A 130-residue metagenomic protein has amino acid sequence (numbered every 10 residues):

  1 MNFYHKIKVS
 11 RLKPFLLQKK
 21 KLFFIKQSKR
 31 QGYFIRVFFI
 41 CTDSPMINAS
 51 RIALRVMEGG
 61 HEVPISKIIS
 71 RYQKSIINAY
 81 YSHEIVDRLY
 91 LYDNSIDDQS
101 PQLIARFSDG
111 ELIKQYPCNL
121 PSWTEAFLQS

Functional and structural regions predicted by a protein language model:
M1-I40, Y72-S75, Y90: Glycine-rich phosphate-binding loop used to anchor ATP phosphates in small-molecule kinases, encompassing both
R11, G59, V63, Y90-D93: Secondary-structure transition/capping residues
L17, C41-I47, I96-D98: Conserved nucleotide-binding/hydrolysis micro-motifs of P-loop NTPases
I25-S28, R51-L54, A105-R106: Short, glycine/charged-enriched secondary-structure capping and boundary segments
Q31-N78: A glycine- and Lys/Arg-enriched "phosphate-lid" helix/loop adjacent to the NTP-binding pocket of small-molecule kinases
Y81-S130: NTP-dependent small-molecule kinase module
